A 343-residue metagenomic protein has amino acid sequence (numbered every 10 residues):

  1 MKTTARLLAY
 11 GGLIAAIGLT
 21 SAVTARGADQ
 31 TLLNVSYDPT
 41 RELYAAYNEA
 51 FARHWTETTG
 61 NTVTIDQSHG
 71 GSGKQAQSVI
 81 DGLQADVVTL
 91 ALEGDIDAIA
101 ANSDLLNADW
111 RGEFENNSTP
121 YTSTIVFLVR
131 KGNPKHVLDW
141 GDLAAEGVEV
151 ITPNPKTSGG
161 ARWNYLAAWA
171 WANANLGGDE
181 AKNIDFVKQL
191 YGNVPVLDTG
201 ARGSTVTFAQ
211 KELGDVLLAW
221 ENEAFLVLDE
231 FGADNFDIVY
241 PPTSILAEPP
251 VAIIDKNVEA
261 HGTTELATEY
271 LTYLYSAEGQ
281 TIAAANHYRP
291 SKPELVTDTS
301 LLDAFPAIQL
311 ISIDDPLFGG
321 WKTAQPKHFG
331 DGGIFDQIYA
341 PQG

Functional and structural regions predicted by a protein language model:
M1-T31, G343: Short, low-complexity disordered leader/linker segments with a strong preference for bacterial N-terminal type II
G27-T157, L302-F305, Q309, Y339: N-terminal segment of the mature folded domain
V35-Y37, F114, V129-K131, E149-L176 (+2 more regions): Short beta-strand->loop
N48-E57, I80-Q84, E93, A100-D104 (+10 more regions): Sec-exported extracytoplasmic/periplasmic mature domains
T119-T124, I184-Y191, D198-T199, F231-T264 (+1 more regions): Periplasmic-binding protein-like
G132-L138, T157, A170-G178, N257-E265: Short helix-loop capping/hinge motifs at secondary-structure junctions, enriched in acidic/polar residues
N175-P242: Ligand-binding pocket segment of bilobal, Venus flytrap-like solute-binding proteins
V258-G343: Extracellular/periplasmic juxtamembrane helices and adjacent flexible linkers that interface with membrane partners
